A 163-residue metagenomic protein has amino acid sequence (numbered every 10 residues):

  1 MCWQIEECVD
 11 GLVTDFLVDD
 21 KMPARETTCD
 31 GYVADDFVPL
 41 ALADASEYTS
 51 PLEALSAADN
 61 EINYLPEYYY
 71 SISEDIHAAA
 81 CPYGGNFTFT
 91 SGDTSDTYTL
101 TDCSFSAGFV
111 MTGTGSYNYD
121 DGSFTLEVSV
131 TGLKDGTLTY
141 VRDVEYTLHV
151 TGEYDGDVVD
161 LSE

Functional and structural regions predicted by a protein language model:
M1-E163: C-terminal subdomain of alpha/beta-hydrolase-fold enzymes, centered on the catalytic histidine and its supporting
